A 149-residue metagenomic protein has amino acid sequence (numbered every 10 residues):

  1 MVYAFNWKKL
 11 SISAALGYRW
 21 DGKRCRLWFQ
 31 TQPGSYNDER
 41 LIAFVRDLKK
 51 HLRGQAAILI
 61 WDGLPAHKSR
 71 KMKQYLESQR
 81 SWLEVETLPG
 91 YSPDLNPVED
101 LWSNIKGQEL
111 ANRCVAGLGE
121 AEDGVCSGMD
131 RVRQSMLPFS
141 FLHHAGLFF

Functional and structural regions predicted by a protein language model:
M1-Q55: Electropositive, glycine- and tryptophan-enriched low-complexity nucleic-acid-binding patches
M1-Y3, E77-D100, R113-C114: RNase H-like polynucleotidyl transferase catalytic core
G17-D21, L64-H67, Y91-P93, L147: Short, solvent-exposed loop/turn segments at secondary-structure junctions
W28-F29, T87, E109: Structural signal for conserved beta-strand scaffold positions within catalytic alpha/beta enzyme cores
V45, Q55-H67, N96: Acidic/histidine-rich, metal-coordinating catalytic segments
I58-G63, E86-P89, L142-H143: Short beta-strand segments
R70-Q74: Distinct, well-ordered alpha-helical segments
V98-F149: C-terminal anion-handling pockets and recognition modules
